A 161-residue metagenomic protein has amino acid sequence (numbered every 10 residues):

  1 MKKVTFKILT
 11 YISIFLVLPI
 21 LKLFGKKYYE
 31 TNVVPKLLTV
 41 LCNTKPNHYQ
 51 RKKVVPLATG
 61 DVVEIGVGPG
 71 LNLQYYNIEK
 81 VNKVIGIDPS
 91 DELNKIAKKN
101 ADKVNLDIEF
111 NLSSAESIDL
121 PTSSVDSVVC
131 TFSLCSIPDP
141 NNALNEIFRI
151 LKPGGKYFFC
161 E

Functional and structural regions predicted by a protein language model:
K2-L23: N-terminal auxiliary segments of SAM/dcSAM-dependent transferases
V17-P46: Class I SAM-dependent methyltransferase Rossmann-like catalytic core, especially the SAM/SAH-binding loop
L41-D61, L71, Y75: Conserved alpha-helix/loop element of class I SAM-dependent methyltransferases that forms part of the SAM/SAH-binding
V63-S117: Class I SAM-dependent methyltransferase SAM/SAH-binding core
E116-V128: A short acidic, Gly/Pro-enriched loop at the edge of an enzyme's catalytic core that lines a small-molecule cofactor
D126-D139: A short SAM/SAH-binding and catalytic strip from SAM-dependent methyltransferases
N141-P153: A short glycine-rich, Lys/Arg-flanked "PGG" loop and its adjoining helix->strand segment in the class I
G154-E161: Conserved beta-strand signature within the Rossmann-like core of class I S-adenosyl-L-methionine
